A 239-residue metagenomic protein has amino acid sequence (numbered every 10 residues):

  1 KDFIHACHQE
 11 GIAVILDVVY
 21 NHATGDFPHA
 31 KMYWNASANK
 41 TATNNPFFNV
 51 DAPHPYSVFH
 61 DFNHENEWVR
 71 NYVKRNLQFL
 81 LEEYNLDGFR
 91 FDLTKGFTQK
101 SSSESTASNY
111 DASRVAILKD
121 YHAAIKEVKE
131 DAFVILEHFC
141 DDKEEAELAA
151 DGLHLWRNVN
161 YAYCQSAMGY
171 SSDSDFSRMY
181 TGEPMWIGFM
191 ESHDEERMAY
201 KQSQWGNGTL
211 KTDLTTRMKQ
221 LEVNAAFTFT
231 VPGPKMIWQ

Functional and structural regions predicted by a protein language model:
K1-N85, L93-Y110, Y121-E127: Substrate-binding/active-site clefts of carbohydrate-active enzymes
H8-E10, L93-M190, T215-R217, A226-T230: Active-site-proximal helices and loops of the catalytic beta/alpha 8
V14-L16, F89, V134-L136, I187-F189 (+1 more regions): Hydrophobic faces of well-ordered beta-strands that scaffold small-molecule active sites in alpha/beta enzyme cores
H22-D26, F97-K100, D142-A146, E196-A199 (+1 more regions): Short catalytic/ligand-binding loop motif for oxyanion handling, primarily in non-cytosolic enzymes, centered on
V58, G182, G208-L210: Flexible glycine/proline-enriched surface loops and loop-helix/loop-strand junctions
I187-T209, A226-Q239: Aromatic/acidic polysaccharide-binding cleft in carbohydrate-active enzymes
